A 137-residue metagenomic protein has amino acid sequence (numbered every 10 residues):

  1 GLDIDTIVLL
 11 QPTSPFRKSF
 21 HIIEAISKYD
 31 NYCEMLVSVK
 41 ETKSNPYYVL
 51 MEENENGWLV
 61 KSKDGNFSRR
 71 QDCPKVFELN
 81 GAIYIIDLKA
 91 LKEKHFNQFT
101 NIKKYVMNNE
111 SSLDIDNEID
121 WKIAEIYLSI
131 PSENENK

Functional and structural regions predicted by a protein language model:
L2-T6, P15-N101, V106: Conserved core of the sugar-phosphate nucleotidyltransferase
V8-L10: Short aromatic-hydrophobic micro-motifs that form the base-stacking/packing surface for donor nucleotide recognition
P12, I86, I115-D116: Single, functionally critical "micro-switch" positions that shape active/binding sites and transmembrane helices
P12-F16, S111-S112: Short histidine/acidic/glycine/proline-rich micro-motifs that form metal- and phosphate-coordinating active-site loops
V106, S111-K137: Hydrophobic helical membrane-anchoring modules
